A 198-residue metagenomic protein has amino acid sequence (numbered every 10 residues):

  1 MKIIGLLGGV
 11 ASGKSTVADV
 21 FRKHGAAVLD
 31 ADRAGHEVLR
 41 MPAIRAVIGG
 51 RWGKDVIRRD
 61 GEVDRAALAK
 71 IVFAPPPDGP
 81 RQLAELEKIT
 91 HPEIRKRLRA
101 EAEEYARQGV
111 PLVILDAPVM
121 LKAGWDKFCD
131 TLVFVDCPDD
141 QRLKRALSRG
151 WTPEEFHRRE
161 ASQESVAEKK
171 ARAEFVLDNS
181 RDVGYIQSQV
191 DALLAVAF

Functional and structural regions predicted by a protein language model:
L6: Hydrophobic anchor at the beta1->P-loop junction of P-loop NTPases
G9, F21: P-loop (Walker A) phosphate-binding loop of NTP-binding proteins
S12: ATP-binding Walker
S15: Walker A/P-loop
R33-P111: ATP-dependent small-molecule kinase phosphotransfer cores that center on conserved nucleotide phosphate-binding segments
L98, D126-F128, K144, S148-F198: Small-molecule kinase domains that catalyze NTP-dependent phosphoryl transfer to phosphate-bearing small molecules
R99-Q108, L112-S148: ATP-dependent NMP and nucleoside kinases share a basic, alpha-helical "lid"
